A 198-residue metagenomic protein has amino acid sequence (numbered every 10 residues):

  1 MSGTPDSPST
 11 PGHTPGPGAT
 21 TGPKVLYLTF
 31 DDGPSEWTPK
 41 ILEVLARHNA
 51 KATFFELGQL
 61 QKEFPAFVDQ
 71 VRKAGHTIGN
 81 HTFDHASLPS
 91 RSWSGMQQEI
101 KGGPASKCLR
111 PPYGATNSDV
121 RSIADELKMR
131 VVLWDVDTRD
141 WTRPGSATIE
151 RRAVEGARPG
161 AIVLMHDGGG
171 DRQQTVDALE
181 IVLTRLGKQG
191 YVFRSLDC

Functional and structural regions predicted by a protein language model:
S2-R91, G95-M96: Active-site beta->alpha N-cap acidic-glycine motif
K62-E63, F83-V192, L196-C198: Catalytic domains of cell-wall/extracellular-matrix polysaccharide-remodeling enzymes, centered on de-N-acetylation
